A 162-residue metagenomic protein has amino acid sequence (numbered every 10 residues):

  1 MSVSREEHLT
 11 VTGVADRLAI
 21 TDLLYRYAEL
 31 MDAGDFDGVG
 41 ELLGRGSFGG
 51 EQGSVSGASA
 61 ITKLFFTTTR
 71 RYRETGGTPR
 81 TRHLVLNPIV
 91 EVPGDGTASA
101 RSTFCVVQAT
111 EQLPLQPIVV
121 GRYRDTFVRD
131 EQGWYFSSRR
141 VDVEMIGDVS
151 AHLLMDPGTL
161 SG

Functional and structural regions predicted by a protein language model:
M1-E29, A33-L42: Short, low-complexity N-terminal intrinsically disordered segments enriched in polar/charged residues
S2-H8, E74, T78-G162: A beta-strand edge to alpha-helix "cap/lid" segment located at domain peripheries
T10, V14, Q52-V55, P114: Charge-dense, low-complexity intrinsically disordered segments
T21-L23, D32, G44, I61 (+2 more regions): A general marker of short, structured functional hotspots
D22, S56, R122: Short, well-structured alpha-helical interface segments that form or flank functional binding sites
R26-E29, E51, L113, P117: Short, charged/polar micro-motifs that form catalytic or ligand-binding hotspots
E29-M31, T69, Q108, F127: Generic alpha-helical secondary structure signal
F36-C105: A solvent-exposed, acidic/Ser-Thr-rich amphipathic alpha-helical stretch
